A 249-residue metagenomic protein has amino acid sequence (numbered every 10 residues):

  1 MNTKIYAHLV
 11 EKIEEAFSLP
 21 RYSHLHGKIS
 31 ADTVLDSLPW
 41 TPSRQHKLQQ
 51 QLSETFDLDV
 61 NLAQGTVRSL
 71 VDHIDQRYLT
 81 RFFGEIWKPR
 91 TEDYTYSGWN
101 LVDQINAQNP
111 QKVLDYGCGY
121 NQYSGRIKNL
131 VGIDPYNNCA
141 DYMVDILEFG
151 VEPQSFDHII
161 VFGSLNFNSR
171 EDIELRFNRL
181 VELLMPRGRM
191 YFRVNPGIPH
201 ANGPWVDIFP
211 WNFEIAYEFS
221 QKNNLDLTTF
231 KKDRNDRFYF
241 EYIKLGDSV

Functional and structural regions predicted by a protein language model:
M1-L25: Thiotemplate assembly-line natural product biosynthesis machinery
V10, Q64-E85: N-terminal, positively charged/glycine-rich alpha-helical extensions of SAM-dependent methyltransferases
S30, V34, A63-L70, D145: Short, structural beta-strand-to-alpha-helix junction motif
T33-T55: Phosphopantetheine-attachment site and its flanking helix in carrier
W40-S43, Q76-G150, R189-V249: Class I (Rossmann-like) S-adenosyl-L-methionine-dependent methyltransferase catalytic domain, capturing the SAM-binding
L147-I159: A short acidic, Gly/Pro-enriched loop at the edge of an enzyme's catalytic core that lines a small-molecule cofactor
H158-E171: A short SAM/SAH-binding and catalytic strip from SAM-dependent methyltransferases
E174-P186: A short glycine-rich, Lys/Arg-flanked "PGG" loop and its adjoining helix->strand segment in the class I
